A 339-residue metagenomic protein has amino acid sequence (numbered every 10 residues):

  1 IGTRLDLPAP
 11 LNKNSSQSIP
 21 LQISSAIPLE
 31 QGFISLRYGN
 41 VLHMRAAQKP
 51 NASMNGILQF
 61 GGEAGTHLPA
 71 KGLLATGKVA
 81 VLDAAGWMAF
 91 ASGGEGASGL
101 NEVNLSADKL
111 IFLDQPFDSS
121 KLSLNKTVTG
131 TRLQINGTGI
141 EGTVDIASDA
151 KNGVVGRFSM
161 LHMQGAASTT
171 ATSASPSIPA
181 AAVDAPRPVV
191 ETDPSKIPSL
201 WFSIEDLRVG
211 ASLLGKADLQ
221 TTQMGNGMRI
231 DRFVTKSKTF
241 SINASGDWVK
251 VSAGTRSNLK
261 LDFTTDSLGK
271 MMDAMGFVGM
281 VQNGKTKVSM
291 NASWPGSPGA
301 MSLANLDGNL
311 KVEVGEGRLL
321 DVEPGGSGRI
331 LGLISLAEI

Functional and structural regions predicted by a protein language model:
I1-L5, K13-S15, P20, L58 (+6 more regions): Small-residue helix/turn framework positions
L29-G93, K151: Long, domain-scale non-catalytic interaction/scaffolding regions in large secretory-pathway and trafficking proteins
G32-F33, G130-L133, V154, G227-I230: Repeated loop/turn-to-beta-strand initiation elements of outer-membrane beta-barrel proteins
M88-L100, T169-T192: Intrinsic-disorder/low-complexity linker and hinge segments
F117: Active-site pocket-lining segments that scaffold enzyme catalytic pockets across diverse folds
